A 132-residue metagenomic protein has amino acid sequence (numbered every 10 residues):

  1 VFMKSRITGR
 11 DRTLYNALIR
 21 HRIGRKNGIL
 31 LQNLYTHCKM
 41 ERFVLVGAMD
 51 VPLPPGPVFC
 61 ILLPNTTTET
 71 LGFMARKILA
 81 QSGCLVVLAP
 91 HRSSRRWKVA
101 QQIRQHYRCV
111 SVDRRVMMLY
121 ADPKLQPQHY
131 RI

Functional and structural regions predicted by a protein language model:
V1-Q81, H91-I132: A short alpha-helical cap/connector motif
L85-V86: A short hydrophobic/small-residue beta-strand
